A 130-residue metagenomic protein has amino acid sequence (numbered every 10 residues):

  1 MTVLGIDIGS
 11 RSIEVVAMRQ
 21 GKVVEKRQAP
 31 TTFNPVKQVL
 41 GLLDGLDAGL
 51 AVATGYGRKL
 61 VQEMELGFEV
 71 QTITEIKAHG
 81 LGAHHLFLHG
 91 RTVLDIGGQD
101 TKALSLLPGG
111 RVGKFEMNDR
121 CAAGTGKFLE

Functional and structural regions predicted by a protein language model:
M1-T74, A78: N-terminal glycine/serine-rich phosphate-binding loop of ATP-dependent small-molecule kinases, especially carbohydrate
L4, L50-V52, T92-V93, D119-C121: Short, flexible coil/turn micro-motifs enriched in small/turn-prone residues
D7, D44-D47, D95, D100 (+1 more regions): Acidic-enriched, low-complexity/disordered segments with a strong bias for Aspartate over Glutamate
R11, G57-K59, Q99-D100, G126-F128: Gly/Ser/Thr-rich beta-alpha loop segments that engage phosphate groups in nucleotides
F33-V36, F87, T125: Conserved mixed alpha/beta catalytic, RNA-binding, or beta-rich assembly cores of soluble enzyme, regulatory
V39, V61-K114: Conserved phosphate-binding catalytic cores of ATP/NTP-utilizing and phosphoryl-transfer enzymes
G41-D44, G90, E130: Short, charged/polar low-complexity linear motifs in solvent-exposed/disordered segments
G109-E130: Glycine-rich phosphate-binding loop plus the immediately following alpha-helix
